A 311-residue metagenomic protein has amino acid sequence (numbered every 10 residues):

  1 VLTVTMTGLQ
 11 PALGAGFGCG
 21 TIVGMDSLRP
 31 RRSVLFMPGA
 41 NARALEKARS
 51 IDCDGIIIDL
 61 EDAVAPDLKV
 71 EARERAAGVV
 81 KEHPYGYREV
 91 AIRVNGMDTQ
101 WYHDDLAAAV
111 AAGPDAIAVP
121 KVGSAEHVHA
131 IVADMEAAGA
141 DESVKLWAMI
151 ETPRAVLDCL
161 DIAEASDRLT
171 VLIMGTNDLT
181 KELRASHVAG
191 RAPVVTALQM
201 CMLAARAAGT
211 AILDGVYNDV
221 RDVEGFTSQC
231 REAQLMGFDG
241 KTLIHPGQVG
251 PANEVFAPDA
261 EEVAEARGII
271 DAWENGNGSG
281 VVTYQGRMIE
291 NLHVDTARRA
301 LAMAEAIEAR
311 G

Functional and structural regions predicted by a protein language model:
V1-M6, A12: Polybasic, low-complexity intrinsically disordered segments
G20-G311: Expand to "…catalyze enediolate/carbanion chemistry for C-C bond making/breaking, isomerization, decarboxylation
